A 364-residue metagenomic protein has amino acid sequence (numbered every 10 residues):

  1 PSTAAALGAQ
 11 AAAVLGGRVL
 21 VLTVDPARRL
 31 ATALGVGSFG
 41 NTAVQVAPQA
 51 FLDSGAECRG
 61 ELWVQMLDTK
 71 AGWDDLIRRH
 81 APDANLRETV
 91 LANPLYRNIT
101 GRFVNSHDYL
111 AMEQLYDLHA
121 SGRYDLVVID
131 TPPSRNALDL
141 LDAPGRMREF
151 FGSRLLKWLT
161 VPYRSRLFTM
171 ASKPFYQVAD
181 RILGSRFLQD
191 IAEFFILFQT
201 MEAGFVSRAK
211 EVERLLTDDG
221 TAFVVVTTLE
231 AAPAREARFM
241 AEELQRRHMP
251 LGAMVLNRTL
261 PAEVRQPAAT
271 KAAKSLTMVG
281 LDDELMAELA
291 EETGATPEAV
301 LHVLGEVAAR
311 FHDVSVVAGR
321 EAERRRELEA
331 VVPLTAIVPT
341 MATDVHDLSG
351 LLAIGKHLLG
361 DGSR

Functional and structural regions predicted by a protein language model:
T3-V206, K210: Nucleotide-state-sensitive switch-loop elements of NTP-binding domains
R181-I196, V206-V224, T228-R364: C-terminal lobe/tail of nucleotide-utilizing enzymes
